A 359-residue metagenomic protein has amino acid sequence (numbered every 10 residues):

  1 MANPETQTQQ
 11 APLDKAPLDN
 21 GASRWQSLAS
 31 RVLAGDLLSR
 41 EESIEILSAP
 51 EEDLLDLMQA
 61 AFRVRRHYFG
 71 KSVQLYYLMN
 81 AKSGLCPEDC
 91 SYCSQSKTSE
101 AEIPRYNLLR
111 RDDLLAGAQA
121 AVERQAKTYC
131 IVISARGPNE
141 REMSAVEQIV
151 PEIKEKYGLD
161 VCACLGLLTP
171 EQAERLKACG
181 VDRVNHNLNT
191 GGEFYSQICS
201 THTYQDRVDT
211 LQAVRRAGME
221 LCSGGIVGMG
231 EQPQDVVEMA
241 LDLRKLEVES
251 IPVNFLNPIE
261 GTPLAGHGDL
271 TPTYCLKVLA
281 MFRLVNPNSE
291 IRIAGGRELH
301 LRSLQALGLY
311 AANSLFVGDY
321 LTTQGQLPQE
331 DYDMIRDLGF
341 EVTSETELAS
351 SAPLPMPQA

Functional and structural regions predicted by a protein language model:
M1-E52, A116, V122, R244-A359: Auxiliary Fe-S-binding modules of radical SAM enzymes
G35, A61, C90, I131 (+5 more regions): Conserved, mostly hydrophobic/aromatic
A49-R63, E231, E238-S250: Zinc-dependent deaminase catalytic domain
D56-S99, Y106-C130: N-terminal pre-triad scaffold of radical SAM enzymes
F62-R63, P151, A280, A306: Active-site phosphate/pyrophosphate- and oxyanion-stabilizing loops and adjacent acidic/basic residues in soluble
V73-Y77, Y129, V161-A163, V184-H186 (+4 more regions): Hydrophobic faces of well-ordered beta-strands that scaffold small-molecule active sites in alpha/beta enzyme cores
M79-A81, A135-G137, L165-T169, L188-G192 (+5 more regions): Active-site-proximal loop/turn and secondary-structure-junction residues that shape catalytic pockets, frequently
K97-G224, G228-M229, P233-L246: Conserved Radical SAM active-site core
